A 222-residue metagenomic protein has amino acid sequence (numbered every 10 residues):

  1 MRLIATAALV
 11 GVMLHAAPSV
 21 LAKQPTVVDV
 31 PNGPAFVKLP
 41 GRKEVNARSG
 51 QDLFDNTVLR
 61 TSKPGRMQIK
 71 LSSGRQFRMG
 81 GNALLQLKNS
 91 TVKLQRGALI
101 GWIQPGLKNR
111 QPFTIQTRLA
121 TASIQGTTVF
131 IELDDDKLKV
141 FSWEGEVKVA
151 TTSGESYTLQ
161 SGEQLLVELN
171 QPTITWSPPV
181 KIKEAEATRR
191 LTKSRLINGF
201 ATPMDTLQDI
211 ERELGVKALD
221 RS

Functional and structural regions predicted by a protein language model:
M1-K23, K43-S49, S72, G80 (+3 more regions): C-terminal interaction modules
L21-P40: Short N-terminal segments immediately surrounding and downstream of signal-peptide cleavage
V28, G50-D52, L85: Short, exposed beta-strand/loop patches in secreted or surface proteins that constitute
N32-A35, P64-M67, T127-T128, V147: Generic short beta-strand segments
K38-R42, G106-Q111, L133, T151: Flexible, membrane-facing loop/turn or short amphipathic-helix motifs that contact lipid bilayers or gate lipid-binding
L39-N56, S62-G65, G126: N-terminal post-signal-peptidase region of extra-cytosolic proteins
L59-A122, V140-V149: Short, small-residue-rich packing micro-motifs
T121-T127, D134: Internal catalytic-core helix/loop-beta-alpha segment that presents or stabilizes conserved functional determinants
